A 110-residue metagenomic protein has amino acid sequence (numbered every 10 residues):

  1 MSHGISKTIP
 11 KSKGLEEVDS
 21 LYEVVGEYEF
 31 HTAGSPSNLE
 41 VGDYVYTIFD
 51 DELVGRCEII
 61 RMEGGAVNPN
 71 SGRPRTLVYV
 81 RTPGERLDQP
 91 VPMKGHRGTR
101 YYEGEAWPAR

Functional and structural regions predicted by a protein language model:
M1-V41, I48-D50, R73-T76, G84-P90 (+2 more regions): Compositionally biased, charged N-terminal/linker segments
D43-V45, G55: Residue-level detector of short, conserved catalytic/binding motifs and their immediate flanks
V54-G65: Short beta-strand-centered aromatic/proline hotspots
E58, Y79-R81: Short, well-ordered beta-strand micro-motif
G64-Y79: Short, solvent-exposed secondary-structure boundary/capping segments
